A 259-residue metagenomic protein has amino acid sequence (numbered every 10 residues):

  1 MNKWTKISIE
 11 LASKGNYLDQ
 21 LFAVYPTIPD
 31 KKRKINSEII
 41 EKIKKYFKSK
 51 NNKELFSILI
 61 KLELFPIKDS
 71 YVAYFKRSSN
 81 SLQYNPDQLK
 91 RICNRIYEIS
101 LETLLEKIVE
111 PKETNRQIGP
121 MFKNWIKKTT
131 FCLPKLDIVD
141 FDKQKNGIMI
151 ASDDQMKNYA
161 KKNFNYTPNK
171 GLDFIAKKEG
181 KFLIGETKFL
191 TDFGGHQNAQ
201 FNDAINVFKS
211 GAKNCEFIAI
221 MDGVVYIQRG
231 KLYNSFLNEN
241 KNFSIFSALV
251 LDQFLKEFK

Functional and structural regions predicted by a protein language model:
M1-I118: Nuclease-adjacent, charged terminal/linker segments that flank catalytic cores
S13, I28-P29, K188-L232: Catalytic cores of nucleic-acid endonucleases
I108, K112, K128-Y166: A short acidic/basic microdomain associated with nuclease active sites
E113, Q117, T167-K170, G195-N206: Short, well-structured alpha-helical interface segments that form or flank functional binding sites
N115-K123, K127: Internal, hydrophobic cores of structured domains that mediate oligomerization or house catalytic pockets within large
W125-P134, K178-K181, N214: Secondary-structure boundary elements
T167-I184: Active-site beta-strand-loop-beta-strand hairpin of nuclease catalytic cores that positions key catalytic residues
A219-K259: Domain-level recognition of nuclease-like catalytic cores that cleave nucleotide substrates
